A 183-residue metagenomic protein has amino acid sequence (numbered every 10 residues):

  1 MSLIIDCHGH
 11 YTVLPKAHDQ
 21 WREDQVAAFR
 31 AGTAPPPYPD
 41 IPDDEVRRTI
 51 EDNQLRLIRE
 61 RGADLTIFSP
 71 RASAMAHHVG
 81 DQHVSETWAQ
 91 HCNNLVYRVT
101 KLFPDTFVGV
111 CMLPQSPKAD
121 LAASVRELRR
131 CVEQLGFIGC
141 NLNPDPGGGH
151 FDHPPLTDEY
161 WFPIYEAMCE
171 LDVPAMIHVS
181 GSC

Functional and structural regions predicted by a protein language model:
M1-C183: Helix-coil boundary/capping segments in enzymes
